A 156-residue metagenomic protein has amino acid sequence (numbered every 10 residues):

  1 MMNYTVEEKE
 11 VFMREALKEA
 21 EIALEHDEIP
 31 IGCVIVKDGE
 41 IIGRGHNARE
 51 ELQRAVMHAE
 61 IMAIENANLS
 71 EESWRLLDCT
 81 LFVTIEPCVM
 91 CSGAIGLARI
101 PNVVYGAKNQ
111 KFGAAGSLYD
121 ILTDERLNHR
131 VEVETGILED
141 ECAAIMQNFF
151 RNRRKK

Functional and structural regions predicted by a protein language model:
M1-H26, W74, P87-K156: Zinc-dependent deaminase
A16, A20-A23, C33, G43 (+3 more regions): Small-residue (primarily alanine) positions within well-ordered alpha-helices, especially packing/interaction faces
I29-I31, C79: Short loop/turn microsegments at loop-to-beta-strand junctions
I31-G39: Short beta-strand scaffold segments in enzyme catalytic cores
K37-D38, E65, L77: A cytosolic small-molecule/anion-sensing beta-strand core signal
I42-R49: Short beta->alpha transition motifs characteristic of CBS
E51-I61: A short, polar/charged loop-to-alpha-helix boundary motif
S73-I85: Immediate flanking context of iron-sulfur cluster ligation sites
